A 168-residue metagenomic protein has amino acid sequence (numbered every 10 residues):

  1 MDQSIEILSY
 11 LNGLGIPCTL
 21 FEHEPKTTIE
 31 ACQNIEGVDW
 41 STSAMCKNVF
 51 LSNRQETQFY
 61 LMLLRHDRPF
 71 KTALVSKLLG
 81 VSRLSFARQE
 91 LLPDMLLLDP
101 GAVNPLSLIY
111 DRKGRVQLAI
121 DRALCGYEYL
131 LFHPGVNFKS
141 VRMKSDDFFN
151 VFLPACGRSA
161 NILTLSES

Functional and structural regions predicted by a protein language model:
M1-S168: Extended, low-hydrophobicity, polar/charged segments
